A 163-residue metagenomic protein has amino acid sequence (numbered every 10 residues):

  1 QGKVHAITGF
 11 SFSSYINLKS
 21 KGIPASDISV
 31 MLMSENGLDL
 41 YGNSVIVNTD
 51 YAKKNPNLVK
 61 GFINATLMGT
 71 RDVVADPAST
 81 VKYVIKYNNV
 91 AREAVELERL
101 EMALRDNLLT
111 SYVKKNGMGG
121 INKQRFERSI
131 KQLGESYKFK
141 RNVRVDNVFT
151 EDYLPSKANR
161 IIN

Functional and structural regions predicted by a protein language model:
Q1, L18, E93, L100-L104 (+2 more regions): Proteins with a high burden of low-complexity, intrinsically disordered sequence enriched in S/T/G/P/A and R, requiring
G2-E93: Pocket-lining segment of extracytoplasmic ligand-binding domains
S26-S29, G117, E135, V143-V145: Generic structural motif recognizing short loop/turn segments at the entrances and edges of beta-strands
M31-M33, E98-L104, R144-P155: Short linear loop/turn motifs
N48, N122, T150-E151: Residue-level signal for threonine
K54-K138: Secondary-structure end/capping motifs
F126-N163: Conserved C-terminal helix/tail region of periplasmic/extracytoplasmic solute-binding proteins
